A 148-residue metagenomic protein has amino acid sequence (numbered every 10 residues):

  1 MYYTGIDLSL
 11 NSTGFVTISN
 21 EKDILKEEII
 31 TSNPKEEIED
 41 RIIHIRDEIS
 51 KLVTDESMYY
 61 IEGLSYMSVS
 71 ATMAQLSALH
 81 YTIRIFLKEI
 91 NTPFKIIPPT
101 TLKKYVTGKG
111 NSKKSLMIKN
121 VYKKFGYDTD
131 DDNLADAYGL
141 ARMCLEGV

Functional and structural regions predicted by a protein language model:
M1-V148: Phosphate- and other anionic-substrate recognition elements at nucleic-acid/protein interfaces
